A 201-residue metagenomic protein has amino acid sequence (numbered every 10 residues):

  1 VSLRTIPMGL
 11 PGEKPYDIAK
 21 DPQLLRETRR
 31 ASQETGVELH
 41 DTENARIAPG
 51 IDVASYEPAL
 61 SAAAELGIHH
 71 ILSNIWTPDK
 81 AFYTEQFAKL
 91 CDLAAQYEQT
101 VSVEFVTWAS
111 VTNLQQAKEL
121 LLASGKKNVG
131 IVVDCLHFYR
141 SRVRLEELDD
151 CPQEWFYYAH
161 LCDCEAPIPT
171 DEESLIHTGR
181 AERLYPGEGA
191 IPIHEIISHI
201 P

Functional and structural regions predicted by a protein language model:
V1-H70, A88, A95, K126-G130 (+1 more regions): N-terminal pre-domain/capping segments
I6-Q23, A45-A54, W76-Y83, T107-N113 (+2 more regions): Acidic-and-aromatic substrate-binding clefts and catalytic sites of carbohydrate-active enzymes
D17-R26, V53-A59, Y83-C91, L114-K118 (+2 more regions): Charged helix-capping and loop-helix junction motifs
A63, K89-A190: Acidic/histidine-rich catalytic cores of soluble enzymes
I68-W76, T100-E104: Short acidic, glycine/Ser/Thr-rich loop/turn "cap" segments at secondary-structure junctions
E188-P201: A short, acidic, amphipathic alpha-helical segment used as a generic capping/interface helix at domain edges
